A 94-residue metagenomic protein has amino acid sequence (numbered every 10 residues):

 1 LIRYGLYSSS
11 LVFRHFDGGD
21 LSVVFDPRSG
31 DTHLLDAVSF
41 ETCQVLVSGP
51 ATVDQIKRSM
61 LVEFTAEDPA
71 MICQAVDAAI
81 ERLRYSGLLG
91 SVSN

Functional and structural regions predicted by a protein language model:
L1-G30: Long, low-complexity, charged/polar intrinsically disordered regions in eukaryotic proteins
R28-N94: Long, charge-rich, low-complexity alpha-helical segments
